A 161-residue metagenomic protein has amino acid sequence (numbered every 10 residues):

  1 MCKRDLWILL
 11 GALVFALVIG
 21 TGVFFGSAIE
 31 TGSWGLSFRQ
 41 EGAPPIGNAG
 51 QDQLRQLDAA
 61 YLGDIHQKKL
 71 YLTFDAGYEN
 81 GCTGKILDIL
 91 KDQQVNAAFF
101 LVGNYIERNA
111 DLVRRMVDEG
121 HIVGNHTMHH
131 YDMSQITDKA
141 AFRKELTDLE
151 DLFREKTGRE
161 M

Functional and structural regions predicted by a protein language model:
M1-A16: N-terminal Sec-pathway targeting helices
F15-S27: Hydrophobic alpha-helical membrane-insertion segments, chiefly the h-region of N-terminal signal peptides
S27-G50: Ser/Thr/Pro/Gly-rich low-complexity linker/stalk segments immediately outside membranes or between
G42-T137, A141, E145-G158: Active-site beta->alpha N-cap acidic-glycine motif
